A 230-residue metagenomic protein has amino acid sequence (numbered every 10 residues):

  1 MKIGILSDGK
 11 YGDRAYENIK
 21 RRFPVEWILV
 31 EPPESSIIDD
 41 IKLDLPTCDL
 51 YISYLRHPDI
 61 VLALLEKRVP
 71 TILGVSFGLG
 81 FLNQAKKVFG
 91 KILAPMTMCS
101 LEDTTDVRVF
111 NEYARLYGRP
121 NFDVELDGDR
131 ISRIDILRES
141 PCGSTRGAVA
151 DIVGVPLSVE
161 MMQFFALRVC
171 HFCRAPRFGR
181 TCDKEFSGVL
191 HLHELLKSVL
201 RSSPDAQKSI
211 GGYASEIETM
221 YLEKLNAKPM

Functional and structural regions predicted by a protein language model:
M1-G9, Y51: Short hydrophobic beta-strand segments
M1-I3, D129-S132: Nucleotide donor/acceptor-binding cores
Y11-L29, P33-I38, K42, P46-D59 (+3 more regions): Active-site- and interface-proximal helix/loop "cap" or "latch" segments in soluble metabolic and energy-transducing
L79-P95: Rossmann-fold NAD(P)-binding glycine/threonine-rich loop
M96-D127: Structured beta-strand/loop patches that form or line metal/cofactor-binding pockets in enzymes
